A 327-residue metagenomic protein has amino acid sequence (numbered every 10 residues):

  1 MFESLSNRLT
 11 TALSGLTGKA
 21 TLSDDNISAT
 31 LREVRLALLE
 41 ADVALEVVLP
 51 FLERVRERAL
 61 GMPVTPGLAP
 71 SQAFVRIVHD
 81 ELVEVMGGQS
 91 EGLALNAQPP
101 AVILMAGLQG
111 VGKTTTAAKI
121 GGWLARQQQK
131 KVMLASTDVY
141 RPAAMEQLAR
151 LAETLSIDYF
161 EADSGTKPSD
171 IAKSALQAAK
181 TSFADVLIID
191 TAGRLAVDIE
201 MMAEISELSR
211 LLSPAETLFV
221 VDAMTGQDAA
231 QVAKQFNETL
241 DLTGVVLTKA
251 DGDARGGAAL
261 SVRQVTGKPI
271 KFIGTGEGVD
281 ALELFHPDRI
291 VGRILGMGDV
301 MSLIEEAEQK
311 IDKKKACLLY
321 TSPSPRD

Functional and structural regions predicted by a protein language model:
E3-T137, A144-G165, I171-T191: Primarily NTPase-proximal linker/entry elements flanking Walker-type ATP/GTP-binding cores
K19, G92-A97, A106-Q109, L124 (+8 more regions): Replace "in large, NTP-powered and nucleic-acid-processing enzymes" with "in large, NTP-powered factors and other
T21, V139-P142, G165-T166, A223-G226 (+1 more regions): Short, surface-exposed acidic/glycine-rich loop or hinge patches that mediate macromolecular interfaces
T114-A118, P142-A144, A196-I199, Q227-A229 (+1 more regions): Short glycine/serine/threonine-rich phosphate/pyrophosphate-binding segments that cradle anionic phosphate groups
R141, G193, T225, V279 (+1 more regions): Short, glycine/acidic-enriched loop or turn micro-motifs at the edges of active sites
A152-D241: Switch/coupling sub-region of P-loop NTPases
S209, E216-L319: Conserved phosphate-handling catalytic cores of large alpha/beta enzymes
Y320-D327: Conserved small/polar residues in nucleotide/adenosyl-binding loops
